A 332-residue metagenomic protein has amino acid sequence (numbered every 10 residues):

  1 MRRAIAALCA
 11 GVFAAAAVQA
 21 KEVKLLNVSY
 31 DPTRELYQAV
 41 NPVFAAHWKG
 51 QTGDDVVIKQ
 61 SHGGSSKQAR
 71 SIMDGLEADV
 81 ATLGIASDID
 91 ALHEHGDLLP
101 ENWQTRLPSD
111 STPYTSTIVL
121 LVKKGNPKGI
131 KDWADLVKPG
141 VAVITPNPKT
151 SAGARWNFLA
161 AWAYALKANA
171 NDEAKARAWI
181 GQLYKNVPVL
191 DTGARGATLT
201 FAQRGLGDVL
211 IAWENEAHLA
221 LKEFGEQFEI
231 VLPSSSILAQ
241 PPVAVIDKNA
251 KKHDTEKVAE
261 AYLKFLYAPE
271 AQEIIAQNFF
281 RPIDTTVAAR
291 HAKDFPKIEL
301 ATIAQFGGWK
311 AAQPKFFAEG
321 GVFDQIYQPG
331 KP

Functional and structural regions predicted by a protein language model:
A6-A15: Bacterial N-terminal signal peptides
A16-A20: Sec/Tat signal peptide C-region and signal peptidase I cleavage site
K21-S151, A292, K331: N-terminal segment of the mature folded domain
V28-Y30, V122-K124, A142-N169, Y184-V187 (+1 more regions): Short beta-strand->loop
N41-G50, M73-E77, A86, H93-D97 (+9 more regions): Sec-exported extracytoplasmic/periplasmic mature domains
G125-K131, T150, A163-N171, N249-K257: Short helix-loop capping/hinge motifs at secondary-structure junctions, enriched in acidic/polar residues
A168-S234: Ligand-binding pocket segment of bilobal, Venus flytrap-like solute-binding proteins
A250-P332: Extracellular/periplasmic juxtamembrane helices and adjacent flexible linkers that interface with membrane partners
